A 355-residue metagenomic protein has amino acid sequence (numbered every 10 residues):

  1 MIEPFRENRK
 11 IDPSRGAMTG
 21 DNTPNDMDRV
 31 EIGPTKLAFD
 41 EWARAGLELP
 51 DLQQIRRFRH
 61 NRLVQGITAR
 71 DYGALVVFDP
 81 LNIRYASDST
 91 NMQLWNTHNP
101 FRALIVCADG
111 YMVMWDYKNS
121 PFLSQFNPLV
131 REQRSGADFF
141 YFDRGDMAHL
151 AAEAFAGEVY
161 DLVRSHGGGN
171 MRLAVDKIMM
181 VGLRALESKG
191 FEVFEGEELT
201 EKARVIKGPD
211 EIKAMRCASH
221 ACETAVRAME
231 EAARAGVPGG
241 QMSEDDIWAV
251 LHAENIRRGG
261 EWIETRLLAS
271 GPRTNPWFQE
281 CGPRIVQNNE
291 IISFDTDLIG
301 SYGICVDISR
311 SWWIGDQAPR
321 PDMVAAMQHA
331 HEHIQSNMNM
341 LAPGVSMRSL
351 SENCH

Functional and structural regions predicted by a protein language model:
M1-H355: Active-site neighborhoods and metal-handling regions in enzymes and metal-associated proteins
